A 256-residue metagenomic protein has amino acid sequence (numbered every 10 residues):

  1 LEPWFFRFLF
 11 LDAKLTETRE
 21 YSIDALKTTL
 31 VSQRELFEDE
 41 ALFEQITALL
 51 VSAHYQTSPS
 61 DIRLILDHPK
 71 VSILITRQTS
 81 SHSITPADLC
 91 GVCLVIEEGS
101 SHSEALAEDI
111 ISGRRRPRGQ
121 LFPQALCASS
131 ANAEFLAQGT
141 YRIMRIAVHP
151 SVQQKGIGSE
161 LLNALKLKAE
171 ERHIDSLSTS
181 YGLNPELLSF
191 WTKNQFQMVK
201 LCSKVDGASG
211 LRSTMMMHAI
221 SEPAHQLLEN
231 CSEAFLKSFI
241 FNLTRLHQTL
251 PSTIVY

Functional and structural regions predicted by a protein language model:
L1-Y55, S83-I84, S100-T140, I146 (+1 more regions): Terminal substrate-recognition subdomain of acyl/acetyltransferases
Q45, D61, L161-A164: Well-ordered alpha-helical segments embedded in enzymatic catalytic cores
A53-S60, D67, V71: C-terminal helicase lobe and adjacent C-terminal extensions/tails of nucleic-acid helicase motors
P59-L66, Q197, L201: Flexible, glycine/threonine-enriched loop-and-boundary segments that flank and lead into catalytic domains of large
I65, K70-E97, S101: Conserved beta-hairpin
G91, Q154-G158, Q195: Glycine-centered flexibility sites
R145-V148, Q153-A169: Conserved acetyl-CoA-binding loop-helix of GNAT-fold acetyltransferases
